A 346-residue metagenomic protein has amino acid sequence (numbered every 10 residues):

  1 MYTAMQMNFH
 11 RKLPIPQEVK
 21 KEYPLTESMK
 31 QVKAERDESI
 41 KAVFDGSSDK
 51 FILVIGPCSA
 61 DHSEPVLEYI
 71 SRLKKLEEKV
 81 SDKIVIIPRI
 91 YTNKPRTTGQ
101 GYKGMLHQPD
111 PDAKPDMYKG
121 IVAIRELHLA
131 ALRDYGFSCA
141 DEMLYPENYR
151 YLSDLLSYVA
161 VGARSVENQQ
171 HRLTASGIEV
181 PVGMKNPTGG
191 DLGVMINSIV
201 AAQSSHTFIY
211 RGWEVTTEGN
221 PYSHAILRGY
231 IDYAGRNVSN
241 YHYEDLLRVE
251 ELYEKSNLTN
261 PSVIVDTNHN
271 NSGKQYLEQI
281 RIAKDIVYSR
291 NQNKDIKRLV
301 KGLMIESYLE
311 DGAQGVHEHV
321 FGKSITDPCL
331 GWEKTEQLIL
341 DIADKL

Functional and structural regions predicted by a protein language model:
M1-D45: N- or domain-start disorder-to-order transition segments that initiate the globular core
Y2-T3, R11, I70, K83-R248 (+5 more regions): Active-site-facing alpha/beta catalytic cores
E27-V43, L76-I87, N93, M117 (+1 more regions): N-terminal beta-rich core of secreted/periplasmic extracellular enzymes
F44-S47, K74-S81, L129-D134, T217 (+1 more regions): Acidic (Asp/Glu)-rich catalytic clusters
I52-P65, D327: Conserved phosphate/anionic-ligand binding catalytic regions in large, soluble enzymes, centered on
G56, V265, G331: Conserved, mostly hydrophobic/aromatic
C58-D61, N260, N268-K274: Short acidic, Gly/Ser-rich segments with clustered Asp/Glu that frequently serve as metal-coordination loops in enzyme
Y308-L346: Internal helix-turn-beta structural module
